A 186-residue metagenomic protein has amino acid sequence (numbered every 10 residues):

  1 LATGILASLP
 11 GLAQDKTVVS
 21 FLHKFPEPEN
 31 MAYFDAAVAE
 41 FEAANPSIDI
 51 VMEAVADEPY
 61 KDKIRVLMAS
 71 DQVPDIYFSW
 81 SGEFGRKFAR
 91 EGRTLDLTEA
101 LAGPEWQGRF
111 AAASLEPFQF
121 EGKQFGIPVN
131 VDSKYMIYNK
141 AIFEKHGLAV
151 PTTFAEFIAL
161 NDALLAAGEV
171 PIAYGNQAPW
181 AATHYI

Functional and structural regions predicted by a protein language model:
L1-S20, A43, E99-L101: Short, low-complexity disordered leader/linker segments with a strong preference for bacterial N-terminal type II
D15-P26, I48-E53, D75-I76, F125 (+1 more regions): Short, well-ordered beta-strand elements
K16, G92, V131-S133: Extracytoplasmic
F25-E29, D57-Y60, G82-R86, D132-Y135 (+2 more regions): Solvent-exposed loop/turn segments at secondary-structure junctions within structured extracellular/periplasmic domains
M31-V38, T183: Short, surface-exposed alpha-helical segments at coil->helix boundaries
A36, E40-A113, P117-Q119, A141-T152: Extracytoplasmic "Venus flytrap"/periplasmic binding protein-like
A43, L101-A102, F118-H184: Helix-loop-helix "hinge/cap" segment bordering the ligand-binding cleft or interdomain interface
